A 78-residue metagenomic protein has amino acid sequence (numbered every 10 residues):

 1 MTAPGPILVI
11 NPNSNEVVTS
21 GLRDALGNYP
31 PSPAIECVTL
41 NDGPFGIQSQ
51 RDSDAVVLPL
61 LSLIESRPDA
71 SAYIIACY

Functional and structural regions predicted by a protein language model:
T2-P59: N-terminal glycine-rich anion-binding loop in soluble enzyme alpha/beta folds
D54-Y78: Glycine/small-residue-rich loop that forms an oxyanion/phosphate-binding "nest" at active or ligand-binding sites
